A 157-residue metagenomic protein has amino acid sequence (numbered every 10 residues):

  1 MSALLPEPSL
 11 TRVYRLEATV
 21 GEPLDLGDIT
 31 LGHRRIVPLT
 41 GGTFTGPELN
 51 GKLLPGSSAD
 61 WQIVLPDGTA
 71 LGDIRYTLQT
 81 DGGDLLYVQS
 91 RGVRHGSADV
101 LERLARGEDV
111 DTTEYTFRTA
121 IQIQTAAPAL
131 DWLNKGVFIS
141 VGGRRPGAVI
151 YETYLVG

Functional and structural regions predicted by a protein language model:
M1-G157: Beta-strand-enriched cores of mature, soluble protein domains
